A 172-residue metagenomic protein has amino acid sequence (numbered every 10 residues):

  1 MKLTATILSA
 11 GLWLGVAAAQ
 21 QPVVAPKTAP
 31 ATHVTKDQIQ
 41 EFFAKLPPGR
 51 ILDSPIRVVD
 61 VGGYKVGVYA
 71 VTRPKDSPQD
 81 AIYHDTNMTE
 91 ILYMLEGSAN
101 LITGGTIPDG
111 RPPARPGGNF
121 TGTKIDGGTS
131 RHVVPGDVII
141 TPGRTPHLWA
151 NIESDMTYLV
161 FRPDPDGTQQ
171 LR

Functional and structural regions predicted by a protein language model:
A5-A17: Bacterial N-terminal signal peptides
A18-T86, L171: A short, N-terminal "cap"/entry segment at the start of jelly-roll beta-barrel domains of the cupin/DSBH fold
T89: Alpha/beta-hydrolase fold active-site loops
L92: Structured binding elements
L95: A cytosolic small-molecule/anion-sensing beta-strand core signal
S98-L101: Short beta-strand segments in beta-sandwich/barrel cores
T106-G143: Short acidic-glycine-tyrosine-enriched beta hairpin
H132-D137, G143-G167: Ligand-binding loop in jelly-roll beta-barrel domains
